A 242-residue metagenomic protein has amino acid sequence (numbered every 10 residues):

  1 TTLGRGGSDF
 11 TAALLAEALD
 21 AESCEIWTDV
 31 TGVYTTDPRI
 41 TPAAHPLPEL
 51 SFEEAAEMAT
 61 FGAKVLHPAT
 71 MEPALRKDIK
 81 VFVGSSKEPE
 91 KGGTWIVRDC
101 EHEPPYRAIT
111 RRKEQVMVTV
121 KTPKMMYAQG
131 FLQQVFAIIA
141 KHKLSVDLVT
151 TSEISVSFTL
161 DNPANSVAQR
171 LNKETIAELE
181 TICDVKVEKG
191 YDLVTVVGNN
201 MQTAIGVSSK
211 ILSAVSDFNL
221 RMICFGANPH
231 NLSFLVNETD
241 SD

Functional and structural regions predicted by a protein language model:
T1-D242: C-terminal catalytic "cap/lid" subdomain
